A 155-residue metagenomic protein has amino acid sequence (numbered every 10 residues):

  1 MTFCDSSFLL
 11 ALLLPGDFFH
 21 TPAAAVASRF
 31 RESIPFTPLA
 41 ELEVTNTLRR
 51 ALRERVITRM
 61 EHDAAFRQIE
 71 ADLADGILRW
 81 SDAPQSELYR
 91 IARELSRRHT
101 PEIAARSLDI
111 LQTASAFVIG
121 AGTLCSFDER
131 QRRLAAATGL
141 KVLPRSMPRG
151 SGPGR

Functional and structural regions predicted by a protein language model:
M1, A71, R98, T113-R155: Acidic, PIN/NYN-like endoribonuclease modules and their adjacent C-terminal/linker elements
M1-L42, T47, A51-A64, E129 (+2 more regions): Short, well-structured N-terminal submotif of metal-dependent ribonuclease cores
V26-F30, A74, V118: A short, N-terminal amphipathic alpha-helix
L39, T45-R98, A137: Active-site-proximal, substrate-binding regions of enzyme catalytic domains and RNA-binding/basic surfaces
A51, I77-R133: Active-site neighborhoods of divalent-metal-dependent phosphate/nucleic-acid chemistry enzymes
